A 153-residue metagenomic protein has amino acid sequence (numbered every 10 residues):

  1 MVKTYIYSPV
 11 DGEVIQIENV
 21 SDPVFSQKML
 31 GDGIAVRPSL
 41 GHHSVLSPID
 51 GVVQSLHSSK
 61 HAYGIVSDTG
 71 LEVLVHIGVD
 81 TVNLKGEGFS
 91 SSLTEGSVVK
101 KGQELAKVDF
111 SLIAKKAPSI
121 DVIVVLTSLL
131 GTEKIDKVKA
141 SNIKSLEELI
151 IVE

Functional and structural regions predicted by a protein language model:
M1-E153: Contiguous, well-folded functional domains in the mature portion of proteins
